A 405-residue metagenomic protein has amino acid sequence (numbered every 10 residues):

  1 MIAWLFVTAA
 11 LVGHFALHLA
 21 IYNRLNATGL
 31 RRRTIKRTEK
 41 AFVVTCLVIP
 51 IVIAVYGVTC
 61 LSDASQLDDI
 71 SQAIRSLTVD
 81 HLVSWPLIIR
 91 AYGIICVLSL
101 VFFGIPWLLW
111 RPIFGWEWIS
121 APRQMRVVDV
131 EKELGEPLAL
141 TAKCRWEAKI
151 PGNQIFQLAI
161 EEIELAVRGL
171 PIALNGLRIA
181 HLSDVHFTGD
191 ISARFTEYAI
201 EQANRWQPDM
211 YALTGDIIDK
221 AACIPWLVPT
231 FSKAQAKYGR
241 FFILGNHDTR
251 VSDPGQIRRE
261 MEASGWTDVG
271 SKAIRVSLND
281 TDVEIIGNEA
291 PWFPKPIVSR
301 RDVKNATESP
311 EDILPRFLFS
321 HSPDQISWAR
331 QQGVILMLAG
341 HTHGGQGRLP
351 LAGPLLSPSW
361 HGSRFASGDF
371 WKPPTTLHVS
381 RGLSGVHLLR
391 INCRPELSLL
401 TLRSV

Functional and structural regions predicted by a protein language model:
M1-L158: Non-catalytic terminal accessory segments
A159-E161, G169-L182, H186-V405: Soluble catalytic domains of enzymes that build or remodel membrane lipids, polysaccharides, and related
